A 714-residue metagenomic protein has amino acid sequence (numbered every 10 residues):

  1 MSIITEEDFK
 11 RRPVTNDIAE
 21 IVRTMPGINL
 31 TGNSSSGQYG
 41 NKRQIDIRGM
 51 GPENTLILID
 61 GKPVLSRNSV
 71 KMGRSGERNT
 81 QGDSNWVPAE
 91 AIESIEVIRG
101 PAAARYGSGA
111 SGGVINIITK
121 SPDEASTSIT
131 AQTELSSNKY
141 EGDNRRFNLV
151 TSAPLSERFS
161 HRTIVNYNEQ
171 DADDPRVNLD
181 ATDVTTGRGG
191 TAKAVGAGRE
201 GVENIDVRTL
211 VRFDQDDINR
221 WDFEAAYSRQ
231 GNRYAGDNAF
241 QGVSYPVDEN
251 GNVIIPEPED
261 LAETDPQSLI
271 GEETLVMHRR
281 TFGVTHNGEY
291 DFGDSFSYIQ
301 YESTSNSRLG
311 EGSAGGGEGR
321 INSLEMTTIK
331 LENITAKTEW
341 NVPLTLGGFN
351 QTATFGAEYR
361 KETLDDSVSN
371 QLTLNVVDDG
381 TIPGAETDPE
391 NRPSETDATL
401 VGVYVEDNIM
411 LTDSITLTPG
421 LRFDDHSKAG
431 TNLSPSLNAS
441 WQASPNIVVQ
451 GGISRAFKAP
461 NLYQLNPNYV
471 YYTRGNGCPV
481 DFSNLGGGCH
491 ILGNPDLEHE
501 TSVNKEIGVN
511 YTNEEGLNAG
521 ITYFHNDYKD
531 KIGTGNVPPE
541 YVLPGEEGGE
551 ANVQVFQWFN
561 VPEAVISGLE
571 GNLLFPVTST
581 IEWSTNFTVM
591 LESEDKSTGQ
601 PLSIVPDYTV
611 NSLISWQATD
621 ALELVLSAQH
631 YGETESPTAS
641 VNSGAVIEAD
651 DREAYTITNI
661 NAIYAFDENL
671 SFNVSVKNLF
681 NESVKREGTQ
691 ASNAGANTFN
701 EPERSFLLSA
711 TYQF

Functional and structural regions predicted by a protein language model:
I18-I21, R43-D46, L58-D60, G82-N85 (+3 more regions): N-terminal periplasmic accessory domains that precede and gate Gram-negative outer-membrane beta-barrel machines
A19-R67: Extracytoplasmic beta-strand/coil segments of soluble accessory domains associated with Gram-negative outer-membrane
P63-R99, L149: Short acidic/polar hinge/loop motifs at secondary-structure boundaries that mediate gating or recognition
R67-V70, K529, H630-A639, I663-F714: C-terminal beta-signal and adjacent terminal beta-strands/loops of Gram-negative outer-membrane beta-barrel proteins
T130, W340, M410-T412, A519-Y528 (+4 more regions): Gram-negative outer-membrane beta-barrel transporters
Y140-A235, V276-V284, Y290, G347: Transmembrane beta-barrel wall of Gram-negative outer-membrane proteins
R212-Q230, P266-G430, Q442, L517-G520 (+2 more regions): Face-selective signature of the C-terminal outer-membrane beta-barrel domain
T285, D294-Y301, N306-G310, Q442 (+5 more regions): Membrane-embedded beta-barrel scaffold of Gram-negative outer-membrane proteins
